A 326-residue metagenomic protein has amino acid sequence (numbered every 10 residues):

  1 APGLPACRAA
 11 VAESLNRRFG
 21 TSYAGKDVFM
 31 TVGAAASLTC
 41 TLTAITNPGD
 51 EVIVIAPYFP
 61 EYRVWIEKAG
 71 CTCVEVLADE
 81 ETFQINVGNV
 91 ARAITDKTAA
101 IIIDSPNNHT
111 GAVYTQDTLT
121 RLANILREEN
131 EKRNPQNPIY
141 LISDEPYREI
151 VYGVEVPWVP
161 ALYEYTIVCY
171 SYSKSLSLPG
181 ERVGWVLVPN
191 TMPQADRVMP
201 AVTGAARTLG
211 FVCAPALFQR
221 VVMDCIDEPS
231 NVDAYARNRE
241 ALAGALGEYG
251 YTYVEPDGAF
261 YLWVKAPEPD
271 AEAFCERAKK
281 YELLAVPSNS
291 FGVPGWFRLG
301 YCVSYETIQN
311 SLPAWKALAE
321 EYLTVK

Functional and structural regions predicted by a protein language model:
P2, A6, N16-K326: PLP-dependent class I/II
